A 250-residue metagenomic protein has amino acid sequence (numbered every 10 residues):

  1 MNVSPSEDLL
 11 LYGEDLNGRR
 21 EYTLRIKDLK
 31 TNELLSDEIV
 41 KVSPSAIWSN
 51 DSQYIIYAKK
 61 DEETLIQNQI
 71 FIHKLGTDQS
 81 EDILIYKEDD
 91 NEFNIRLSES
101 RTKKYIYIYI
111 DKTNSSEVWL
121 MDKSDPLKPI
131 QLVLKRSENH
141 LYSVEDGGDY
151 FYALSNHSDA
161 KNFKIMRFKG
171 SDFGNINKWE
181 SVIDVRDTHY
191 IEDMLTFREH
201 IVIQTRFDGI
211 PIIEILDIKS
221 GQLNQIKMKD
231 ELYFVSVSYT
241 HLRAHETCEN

Functional and structural regions predicted by a protein language model:
M1-G13, V40-A58, D90-Y109, R136-S155 (+2 more regions): Conserved beta-propeller blade repeats
S6, E14-T23, E38-V42, A58-Q69 (+5 more regions): A flexible loop/linker signature enriched in serine peptidases of the S9 family
N17-R19, K27-P44, K60, H73-N94 (+3 more regions): Multi-bladed beta-propeller domains
R25-K27, F71-H73, Y107, W119-M121 (+2 more regions): Conserved hydrophobic/aromatic positions in well-ordered beta-strands
R101-K103, Y107-I110, N114-D125: Gly/Pro-rich turn-and-neighbor structural signature
L120-K123, P129-I130, V144-G147, L154 (+1 more regions): Beta-sheet-dominated scaffold domains
I165, I201: Hydrophobic, well-ordered secondary-structure elements that form the walls of internal hydrophobic environments
H241-A244, C248-N250: Single conserved hydrophobic/aromatic residue that forms the stacking wall/gate of nucleotide- or nucleobase-binding
